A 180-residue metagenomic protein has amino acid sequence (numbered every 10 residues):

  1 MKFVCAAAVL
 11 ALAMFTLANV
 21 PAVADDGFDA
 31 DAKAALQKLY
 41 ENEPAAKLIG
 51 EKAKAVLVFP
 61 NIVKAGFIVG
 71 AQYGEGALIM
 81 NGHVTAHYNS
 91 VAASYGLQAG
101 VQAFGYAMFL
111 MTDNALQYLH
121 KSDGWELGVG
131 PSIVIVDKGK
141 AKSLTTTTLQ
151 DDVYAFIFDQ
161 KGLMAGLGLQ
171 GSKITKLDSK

Functional and structural regions predicted by a protein language model:
M1-C5: Positively charged n-region of N-terminal signal peptides that target proteins for export
A7-L17: Bacterial N-terminal signal peptides
V23-K180: Small-residue-enriched, tightly packed secondary-structure blocks
